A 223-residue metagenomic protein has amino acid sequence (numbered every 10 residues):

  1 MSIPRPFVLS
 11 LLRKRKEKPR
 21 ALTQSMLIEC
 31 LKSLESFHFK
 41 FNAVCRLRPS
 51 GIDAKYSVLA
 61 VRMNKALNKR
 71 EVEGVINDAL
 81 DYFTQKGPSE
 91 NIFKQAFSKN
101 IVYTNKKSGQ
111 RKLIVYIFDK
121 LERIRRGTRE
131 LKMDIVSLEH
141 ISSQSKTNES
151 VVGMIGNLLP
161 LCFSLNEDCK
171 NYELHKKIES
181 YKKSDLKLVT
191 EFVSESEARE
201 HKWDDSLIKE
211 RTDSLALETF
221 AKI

Functional and structural regions predicted by a protein language model:
M1-L113: A cross-family structural signal marking well-folded subdomains
F7-R15, C30-K40, R62, K120-I124 (+5 more regions): Generic, well-ordered alpha-helical scaffold segments in large soluble proteins
R46, K222-I223: Surface-exposed helix-capping loop/turn segments at secondary-structure junctions
K69-S194, A198, D204, I208-L215: Betabetaalpha-Me/HNH-type nuclease active-site subdomain
